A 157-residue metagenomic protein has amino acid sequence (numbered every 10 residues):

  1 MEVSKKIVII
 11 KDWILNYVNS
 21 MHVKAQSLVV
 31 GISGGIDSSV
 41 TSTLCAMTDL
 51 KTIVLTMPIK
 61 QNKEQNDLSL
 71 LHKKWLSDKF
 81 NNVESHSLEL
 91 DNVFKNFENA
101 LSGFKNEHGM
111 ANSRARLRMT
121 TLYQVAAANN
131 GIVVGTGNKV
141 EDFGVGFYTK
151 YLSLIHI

Functional and structural regions predicted by a protein language model:
M1-T149: ATP-dependent adenylation/nucleotidyltransferase module used to activate substrates
Y151-S153: Short glycine-enriched loop/turn motifs at secondary-structure junctions
H156-I157: Conserved small/polar residues in nucleotide/adenosyl-binding loops
